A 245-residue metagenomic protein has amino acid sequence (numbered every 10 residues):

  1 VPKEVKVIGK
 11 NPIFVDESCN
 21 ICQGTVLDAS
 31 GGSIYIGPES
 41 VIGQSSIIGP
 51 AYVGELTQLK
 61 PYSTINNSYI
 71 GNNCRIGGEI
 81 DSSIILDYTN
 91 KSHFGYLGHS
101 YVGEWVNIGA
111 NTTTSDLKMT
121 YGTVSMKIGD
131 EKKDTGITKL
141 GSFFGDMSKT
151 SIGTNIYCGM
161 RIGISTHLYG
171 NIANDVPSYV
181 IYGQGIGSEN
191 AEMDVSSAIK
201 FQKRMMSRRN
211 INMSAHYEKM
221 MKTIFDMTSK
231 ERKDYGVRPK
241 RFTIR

Functional and structural regions predicted by a protein language model:
V1-I47, V53: Extended, small-residue-rich solenoid/repeat segments and analogous flexible loops that form exposed scaffolds
V5-K6, I13-F14, G37, G54 (+4 more regions): A short linear-motif detector with a strong N-terminal bias
S18, G24, E39, L56 (+3 more regions): Tight coil/turn sites that cap or link beta-strands
C22, G43, K60, Y69-G71: Transmembrane beta-barrel architecture of outer membranes
P61-Y62, N72-P239: Glycine-rich hexapeptide-repeat left-handed beta-helix
